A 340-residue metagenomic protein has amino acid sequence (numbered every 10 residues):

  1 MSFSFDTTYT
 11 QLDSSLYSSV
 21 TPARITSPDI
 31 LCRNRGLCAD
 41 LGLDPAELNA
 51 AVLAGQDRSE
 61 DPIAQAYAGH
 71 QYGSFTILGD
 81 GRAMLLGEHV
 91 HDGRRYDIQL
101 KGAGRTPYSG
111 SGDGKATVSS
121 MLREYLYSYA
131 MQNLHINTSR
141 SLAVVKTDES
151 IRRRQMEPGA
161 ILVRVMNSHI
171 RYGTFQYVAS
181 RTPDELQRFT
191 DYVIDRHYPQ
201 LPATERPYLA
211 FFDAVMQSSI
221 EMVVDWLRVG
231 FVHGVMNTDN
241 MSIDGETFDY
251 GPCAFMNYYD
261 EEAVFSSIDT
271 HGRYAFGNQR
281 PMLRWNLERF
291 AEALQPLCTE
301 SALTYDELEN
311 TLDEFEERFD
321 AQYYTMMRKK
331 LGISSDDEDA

Functional and structural regions predicted by a protein language model:
M1-Y67, Y72, T270-A340: Regulatory N- and C-terminal appendages and interdomain linkers associated with kinase/kinase-like NTP transferase
D6-T7, D13-L16, H70-G73, K146 (+4 more regions): Short secondary-structure boundary micro-motifs
T7-D13, Y96-T106, T190, I194 (+1 more regions): Active-site-adjacent bridging/hinge elements
T21-A23, D113-K115, L209-A210: Short, contiguous strand/loop micro-motifs
S27-I30, G36-A203, E246, N286: Conserved ATP-binding subdomain of kinase catalytic cores across diverse folds
M121, S150-H233, I243-D337: ATP-dependent phospho-/nucleotidyl transfer catalytic cores
D239: Conserved protein-kinase catalytic-loop position immediately C-terminal to the HRD catalytic Asp
